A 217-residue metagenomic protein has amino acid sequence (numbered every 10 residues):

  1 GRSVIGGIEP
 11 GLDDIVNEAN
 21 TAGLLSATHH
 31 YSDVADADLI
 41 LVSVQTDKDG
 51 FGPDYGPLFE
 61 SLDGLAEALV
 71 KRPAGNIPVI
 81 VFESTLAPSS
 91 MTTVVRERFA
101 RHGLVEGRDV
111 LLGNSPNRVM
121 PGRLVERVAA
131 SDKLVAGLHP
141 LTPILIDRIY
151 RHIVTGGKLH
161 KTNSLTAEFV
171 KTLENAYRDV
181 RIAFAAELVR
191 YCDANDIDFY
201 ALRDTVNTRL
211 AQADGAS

Functional and structural regions predicted by a protein language model:
G1-S217: Structural/interface elements that position substrates and couple domains in central-metabolism enzymes
